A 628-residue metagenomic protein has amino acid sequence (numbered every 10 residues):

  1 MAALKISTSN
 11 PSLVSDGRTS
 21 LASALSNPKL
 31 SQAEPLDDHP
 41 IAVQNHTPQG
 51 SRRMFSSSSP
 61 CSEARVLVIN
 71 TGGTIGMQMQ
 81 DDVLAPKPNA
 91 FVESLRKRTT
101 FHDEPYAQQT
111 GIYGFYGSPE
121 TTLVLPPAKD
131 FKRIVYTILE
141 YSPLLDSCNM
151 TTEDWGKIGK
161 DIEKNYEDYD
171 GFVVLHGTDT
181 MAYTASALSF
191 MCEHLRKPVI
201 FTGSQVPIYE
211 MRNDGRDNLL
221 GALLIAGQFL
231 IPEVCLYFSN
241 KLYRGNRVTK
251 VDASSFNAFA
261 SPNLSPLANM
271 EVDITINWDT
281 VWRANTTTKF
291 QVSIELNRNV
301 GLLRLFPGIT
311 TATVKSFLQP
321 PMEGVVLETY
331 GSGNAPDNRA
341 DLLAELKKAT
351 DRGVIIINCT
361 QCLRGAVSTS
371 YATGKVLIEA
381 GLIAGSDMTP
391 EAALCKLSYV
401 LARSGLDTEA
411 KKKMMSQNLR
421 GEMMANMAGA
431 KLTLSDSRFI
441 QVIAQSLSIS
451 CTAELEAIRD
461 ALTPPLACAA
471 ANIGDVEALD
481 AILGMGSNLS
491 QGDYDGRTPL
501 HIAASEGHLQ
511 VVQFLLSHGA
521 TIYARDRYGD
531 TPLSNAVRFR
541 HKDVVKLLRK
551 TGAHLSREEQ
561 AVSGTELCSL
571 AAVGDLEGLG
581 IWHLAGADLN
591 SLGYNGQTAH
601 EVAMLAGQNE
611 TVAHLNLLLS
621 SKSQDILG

Functional and structural regions predicted by a protein language model:
A2-K164, L406: ATP/NTP phosphate-donor binding region
S62-E63, I69, F91-P119, V124-D130 (+5 more regions): Accessory alpha-helical/coil subdomains and C-terminal extensions that flank or cap enzyme catalytic cores
R459-A467, G492-T498, R525-T531, E558-S569 (+2 more regions): Ankyrin-repeat boundary/"N-cap" motif
A478, Q510-V511, D543-V544, E577-G578 (+1 more regions): Conserved ankyrin/ankyrin-like repeat signature
I482, L515, L548, W582 (+1 more regions): Conserved hydrophobic site in ankyrin repeats
L489, I522, L555-S556, L589: Ankyrin-repeat inter-repeat connecting loop/turn
